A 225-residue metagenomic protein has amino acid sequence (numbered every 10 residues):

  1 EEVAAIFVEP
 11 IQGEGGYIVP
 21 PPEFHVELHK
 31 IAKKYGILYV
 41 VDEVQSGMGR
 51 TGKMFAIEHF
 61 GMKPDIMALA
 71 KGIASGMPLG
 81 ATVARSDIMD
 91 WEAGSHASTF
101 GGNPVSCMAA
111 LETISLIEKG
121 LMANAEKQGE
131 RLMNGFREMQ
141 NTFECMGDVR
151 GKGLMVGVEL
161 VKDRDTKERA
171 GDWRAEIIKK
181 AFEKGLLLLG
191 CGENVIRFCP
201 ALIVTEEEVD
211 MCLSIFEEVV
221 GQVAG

Functional and structural regions predicted by a protein language model:
E1-G225: Conserved N-terminal phosphate-binding loop of PLP-dependent enzymes in the Aspartate aminotransferase
